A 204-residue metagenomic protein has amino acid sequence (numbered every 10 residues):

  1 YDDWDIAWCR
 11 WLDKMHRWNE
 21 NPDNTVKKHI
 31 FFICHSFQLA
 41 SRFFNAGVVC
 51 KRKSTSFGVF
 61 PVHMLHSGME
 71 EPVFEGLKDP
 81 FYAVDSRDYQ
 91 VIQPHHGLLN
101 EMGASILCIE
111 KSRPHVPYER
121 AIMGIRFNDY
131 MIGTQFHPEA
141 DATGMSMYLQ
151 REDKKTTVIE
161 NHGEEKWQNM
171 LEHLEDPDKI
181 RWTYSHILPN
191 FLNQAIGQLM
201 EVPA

Functional and structural regions predicted by a protein language model:
Y1-F31: Flexible gly/pro-rich beta->alpha loop and the following alpha-helix that scaffold active-site loops
Y1-I6, A40-F43, H95, T143-M145: Short glycine-/acidic-enriched loop or helix-start segments at secondary-structure transitions that form or flank
A7-W11, P117, K179-I187: Soluble or luminal CAZymes and related metallo-dependent hydrolases
K14-V26, H95-E101, R113-H115, Q198-V202: Alpha-helix termini
M15, F43-F44, F191: Hydrophobic residues on the short alpha-helix immediately C-terminal to a glycine-rich phosphate/catalytic loop
F32-S36, S41: Gly/Ala-rich beta-loop-alpha elbow adjacent to hydrolase catalytic centers
F44-A142: Pocket-forming structural segment of enzyme catalytic cores
T134-A204: Acyltransferase
